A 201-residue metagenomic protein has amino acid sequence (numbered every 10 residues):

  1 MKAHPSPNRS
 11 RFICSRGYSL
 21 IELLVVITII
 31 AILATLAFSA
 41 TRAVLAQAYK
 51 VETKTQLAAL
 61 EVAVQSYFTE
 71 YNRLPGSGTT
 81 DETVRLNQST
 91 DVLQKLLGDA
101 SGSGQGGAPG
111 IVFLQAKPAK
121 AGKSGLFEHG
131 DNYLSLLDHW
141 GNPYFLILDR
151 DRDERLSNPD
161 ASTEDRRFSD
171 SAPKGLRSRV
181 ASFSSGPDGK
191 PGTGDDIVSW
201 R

Functional and structural regions predicted by a protein language model:
M1-Y18: N-terminal leader/signal peptides at the extreme start of proteins
K2, Y18, L24, S39 (+2 more regions): Mixed-charge, polar/low-complexity N-terminal
P5-S6, V25, L97: Intrinsically disordered, low-complexity segments enriched in glycine/proline and serine/threonine
C14-V44, Y49, T53: N-terminal single-pass transmembrane signal-anchor helix
K54-R201: N-terminal pilin/flagellin-like segments and related low-complexity appendage regions
